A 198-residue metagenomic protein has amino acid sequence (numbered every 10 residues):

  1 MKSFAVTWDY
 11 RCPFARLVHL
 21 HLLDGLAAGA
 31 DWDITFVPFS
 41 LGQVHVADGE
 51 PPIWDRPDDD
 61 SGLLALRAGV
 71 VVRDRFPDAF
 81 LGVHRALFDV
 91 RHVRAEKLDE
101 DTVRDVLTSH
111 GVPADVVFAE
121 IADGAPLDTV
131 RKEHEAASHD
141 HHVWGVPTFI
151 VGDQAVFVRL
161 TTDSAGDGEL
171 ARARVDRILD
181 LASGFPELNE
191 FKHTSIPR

Functional and structural regions predicted by a protein language model:
M1-L22: Local sequence-structure signature of Cys/Sec-based thiol-disulfide redox active-site neighborhoods
K2-A5, L81, A86, V117: Long, low-complexity, intrinsically disordered polar/charged segments
A5-T7, V37, I150: Solvent-exposed beta-strand sheet faces enriched in polar/charged residues
W8, L87, L160-T162: Short, histidine-centered active-site or binding-site loop motifs used for metal coordination, general acid-base
R16-T102, R177-L181, F185-I196: Structural alpha/beta surface segment adjacent to cysteine/selenocysteine redox centers across thiol/disulfide enzymes
H19-A27, E100-R198: C-terminal cap of thioredoxin/glutaredoxin-like
